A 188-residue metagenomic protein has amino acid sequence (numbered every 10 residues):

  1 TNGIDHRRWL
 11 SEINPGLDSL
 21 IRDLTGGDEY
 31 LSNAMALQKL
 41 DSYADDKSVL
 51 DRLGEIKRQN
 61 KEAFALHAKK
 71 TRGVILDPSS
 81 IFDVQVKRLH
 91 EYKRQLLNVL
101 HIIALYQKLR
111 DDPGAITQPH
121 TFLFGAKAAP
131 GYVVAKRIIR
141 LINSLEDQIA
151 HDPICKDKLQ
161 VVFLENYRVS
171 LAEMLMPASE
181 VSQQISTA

Functional and structural regions predicted by a protein language model:
T1-A188: Catalytic cores of carbohydrate-active enzymes across secretory and cytosolic contexts
